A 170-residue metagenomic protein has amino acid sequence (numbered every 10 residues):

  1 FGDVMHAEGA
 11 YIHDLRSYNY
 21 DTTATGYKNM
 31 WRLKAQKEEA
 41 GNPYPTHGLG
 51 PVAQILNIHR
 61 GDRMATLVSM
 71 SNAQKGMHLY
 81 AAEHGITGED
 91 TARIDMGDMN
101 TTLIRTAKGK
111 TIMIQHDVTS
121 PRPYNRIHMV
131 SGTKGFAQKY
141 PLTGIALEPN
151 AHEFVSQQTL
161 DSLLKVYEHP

Functional and structural regions predicted by a protein language model:
F1-R93: Predominantly a Rossmann-like dinucleotide-binding segment in NAD(P)-dependent oxidoreductases
Y11, V68-A73, T106-K108, V118-S120 (+1 more regions): Short, flexible loop/turn elements at secondary-structure junctions
T46, R93-D98, R105-A107, P121-R122: A short catalytic or substrate-binding loop motif that flags glycine-/basic-rich loops and adjacent residues that bind
H59-L67, T111-I114, F136-Y140: Acidic/polar loop patches that form or flank catalytic/metal-binding clefts of enzymes that bind anionic ligands
M64, M99-T101, N125-I127: Short, acidic/polar N-cap/turn motifs at the starts of alpha helices
M77-R93, R105-T106, K134-P170: C-terminal glycine/acidic-rich active-site capping loop/insertion
I112-N125: Glycine-rich phosphate/pyrophosphate-binding beta-alpha loops
